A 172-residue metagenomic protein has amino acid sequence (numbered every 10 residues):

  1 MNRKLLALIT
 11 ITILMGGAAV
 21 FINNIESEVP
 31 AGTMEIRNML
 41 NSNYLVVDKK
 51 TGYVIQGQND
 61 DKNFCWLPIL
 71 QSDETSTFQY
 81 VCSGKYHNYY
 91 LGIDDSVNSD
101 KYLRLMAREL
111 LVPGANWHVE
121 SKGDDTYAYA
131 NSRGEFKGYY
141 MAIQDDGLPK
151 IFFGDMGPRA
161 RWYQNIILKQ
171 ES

Functional and structural regions predicted by a protein language model:
M1-K4: Positively charged n-region of N-terminal signal peptides that target proteins for export
L6-A18: Sec-dependent N-terminal signal peptides
G17-S27: N-terminal signal peptide
I25-S172: Lectin-like carbohydrate-binding module/patch detector with strong preference for beta-trefoil
